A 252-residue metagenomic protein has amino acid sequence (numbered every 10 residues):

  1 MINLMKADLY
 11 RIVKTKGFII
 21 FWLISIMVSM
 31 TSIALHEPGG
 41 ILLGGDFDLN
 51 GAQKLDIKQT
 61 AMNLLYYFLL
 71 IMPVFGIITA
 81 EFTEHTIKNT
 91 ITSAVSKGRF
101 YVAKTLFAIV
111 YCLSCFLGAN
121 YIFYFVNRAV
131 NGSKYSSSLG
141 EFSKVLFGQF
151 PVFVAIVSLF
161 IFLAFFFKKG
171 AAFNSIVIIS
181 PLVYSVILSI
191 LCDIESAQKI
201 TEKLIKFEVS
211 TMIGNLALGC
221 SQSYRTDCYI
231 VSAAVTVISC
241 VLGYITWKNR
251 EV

Functional and structural regions predicted by a protein language model:
M1-S25: Aromatic- and glycine-rich beta-strand/loop motifs that create alpha-glucan
N3-R11, E202-K206, T211-G214: Short hydrophobic helices that act as membrane-entry/anchoring signals
R11, A233-V252: Junction motif at the cytosolic side of a transmembrane helix
K16-I19, G98, A171: Residues that define the loop-to-transmembrane-helix transition and helix capping in multi-pass membrane transporters
W22-I77, V102-F173, V177-I178, L182-V186 (+2 more regions): Secretory targeting signals
I77-V110: Helix-loop-helix units of permease transmembrane domains in multi-pass membrane transporters, especially ABC
F82, V95, F167-K168, R250: Membrane-helix interface residues
S185-T211: Juxtamembrane non-transmembrane "cap" segments at the membrane-aqueous interface of multi-pass membrane proteins
